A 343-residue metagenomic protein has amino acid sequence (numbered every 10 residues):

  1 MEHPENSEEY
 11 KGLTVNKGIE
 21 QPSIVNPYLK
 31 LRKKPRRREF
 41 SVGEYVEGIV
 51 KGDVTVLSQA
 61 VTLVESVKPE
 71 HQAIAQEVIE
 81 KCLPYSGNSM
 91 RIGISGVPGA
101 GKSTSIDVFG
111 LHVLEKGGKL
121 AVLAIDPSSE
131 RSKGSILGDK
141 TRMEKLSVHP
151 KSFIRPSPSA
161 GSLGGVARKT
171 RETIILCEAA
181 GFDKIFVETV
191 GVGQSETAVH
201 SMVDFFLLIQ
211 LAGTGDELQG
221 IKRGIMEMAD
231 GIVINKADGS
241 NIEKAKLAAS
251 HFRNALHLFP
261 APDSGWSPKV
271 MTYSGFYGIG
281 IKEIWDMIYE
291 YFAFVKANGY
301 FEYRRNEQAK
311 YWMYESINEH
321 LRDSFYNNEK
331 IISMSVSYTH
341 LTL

Functional and structural regions predicted by a protein language model:
E5, Y10-M90: Extreme N-terminal, non-catalytic leader segments that precede Walker-type/kinase nucleotide-binding cores
E47-K51, Q59-S89, A100, L111-S195 (+1 more regions): Nucleotide-state-sensitive switch-loop elements of NTP-binding domains
L57-Q59, T272, E283-Y338: Long, well-ordered amphipathic alpha-helical subdomains in the mid-to-C-terminal portions of large enzyme subunits
I92-I94: Hydrophobic anchor at the beta1->P-loop junction of P-loop NTPases
S105: Hydrophobic positions on the alpha1 helix immediately C-terminal to the Walker A/P-loop
T197-A212, D230: Inter-motif core of Ras-like GTPase G domains
D238-E290: Canonical P-loop GTPase G-domain recognition
T339-L343: Conserved small/polar residues in nucleotide/adenosyl-binding loops
